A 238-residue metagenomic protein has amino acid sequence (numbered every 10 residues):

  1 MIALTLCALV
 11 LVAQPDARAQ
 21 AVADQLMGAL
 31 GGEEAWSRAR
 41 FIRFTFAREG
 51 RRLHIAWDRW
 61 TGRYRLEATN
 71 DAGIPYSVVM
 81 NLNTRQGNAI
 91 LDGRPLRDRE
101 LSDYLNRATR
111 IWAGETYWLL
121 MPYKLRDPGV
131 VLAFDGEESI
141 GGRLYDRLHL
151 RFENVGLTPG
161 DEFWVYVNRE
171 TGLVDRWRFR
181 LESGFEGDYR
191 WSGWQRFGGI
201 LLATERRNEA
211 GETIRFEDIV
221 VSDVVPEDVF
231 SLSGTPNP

Functional and structural regions predicted by a protein language model:
M1-C7: Sec-dependent signal peptide recognition, specifically the positively charged N-region followed immediately by
P15-D24, Q86-D161, L181, F185 (+1 more regions): Flexible, processing/modification-adjacent segments and terminal tails in exported/periplasmic/extracellular proteins
A21-L96: N-terminal mature ectodomain segment of secretory-pathway/periplasmic proteins
W36, W57-W60, Y117-W118, F163 (+2 more regions): Tryptophan-centric aromatic hotspots in well-structured domains and transmembrane helices
T45-A47, A56-D58, E67-T69, N83 (+6 more regions): A structural detector for beta-sheet-dominated domains
T61-E67, Q86-A89, R107-I111, R196-I200 (+1 more regions): Short, surface-exposed linear segments at secondary-structure transitions and domain or protein termini
G141-S233: Gly/Pro-enriched, hydrophobic low-complexity segments that function as extracytoplasmic propeptides/linkers
